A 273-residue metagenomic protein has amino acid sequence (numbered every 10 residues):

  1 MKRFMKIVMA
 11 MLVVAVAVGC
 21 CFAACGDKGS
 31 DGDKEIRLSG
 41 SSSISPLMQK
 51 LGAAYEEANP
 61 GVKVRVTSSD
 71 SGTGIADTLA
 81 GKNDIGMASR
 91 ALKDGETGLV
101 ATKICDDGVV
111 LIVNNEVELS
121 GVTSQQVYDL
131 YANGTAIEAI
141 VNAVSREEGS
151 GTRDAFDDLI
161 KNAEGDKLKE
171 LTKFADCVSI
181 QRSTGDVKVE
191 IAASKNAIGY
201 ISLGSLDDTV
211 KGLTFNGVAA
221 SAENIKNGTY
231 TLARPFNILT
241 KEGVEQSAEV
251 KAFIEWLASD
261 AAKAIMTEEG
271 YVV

Functional and structural regions predicted by a protein language model:
M1-M11: Bacterial N-terminal signal peptides that target proteins for export
G19-A24: C-terminal motif of bacterial Sec signal peptides marking the signal peptidase cleavage site
G26-G72, A76-A80, A88-V273: Exported/periplasmic ABC-transporter solute-binding proteins
